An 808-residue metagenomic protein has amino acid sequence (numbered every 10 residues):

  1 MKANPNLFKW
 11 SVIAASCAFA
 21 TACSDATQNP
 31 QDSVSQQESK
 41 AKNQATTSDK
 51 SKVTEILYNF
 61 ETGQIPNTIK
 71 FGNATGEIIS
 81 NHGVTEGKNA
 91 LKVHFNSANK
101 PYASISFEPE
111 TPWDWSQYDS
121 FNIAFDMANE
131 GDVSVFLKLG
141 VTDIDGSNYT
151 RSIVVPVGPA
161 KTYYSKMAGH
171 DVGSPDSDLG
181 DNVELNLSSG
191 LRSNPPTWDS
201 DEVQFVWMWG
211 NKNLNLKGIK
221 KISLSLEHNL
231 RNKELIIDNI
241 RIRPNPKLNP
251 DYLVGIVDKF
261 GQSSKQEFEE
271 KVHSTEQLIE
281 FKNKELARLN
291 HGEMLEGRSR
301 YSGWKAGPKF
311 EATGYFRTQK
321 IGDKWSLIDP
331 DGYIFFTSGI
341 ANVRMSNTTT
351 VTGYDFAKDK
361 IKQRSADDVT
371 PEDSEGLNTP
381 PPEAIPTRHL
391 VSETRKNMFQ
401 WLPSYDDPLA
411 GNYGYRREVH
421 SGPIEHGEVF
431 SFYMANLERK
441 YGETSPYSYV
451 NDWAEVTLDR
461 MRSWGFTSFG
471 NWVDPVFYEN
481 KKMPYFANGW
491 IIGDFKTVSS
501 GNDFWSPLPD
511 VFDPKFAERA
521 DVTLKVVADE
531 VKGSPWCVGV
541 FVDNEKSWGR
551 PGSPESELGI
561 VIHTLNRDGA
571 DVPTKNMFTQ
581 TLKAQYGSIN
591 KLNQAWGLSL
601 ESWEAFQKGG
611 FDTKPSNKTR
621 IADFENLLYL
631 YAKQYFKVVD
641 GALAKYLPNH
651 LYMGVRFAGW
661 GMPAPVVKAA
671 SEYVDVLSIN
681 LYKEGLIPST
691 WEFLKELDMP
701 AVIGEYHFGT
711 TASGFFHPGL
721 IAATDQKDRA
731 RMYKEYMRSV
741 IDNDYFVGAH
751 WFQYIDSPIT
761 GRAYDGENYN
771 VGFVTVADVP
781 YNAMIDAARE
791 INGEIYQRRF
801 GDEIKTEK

Functional and structural regions predicted by a protein language model:
S80-A103: Short carbohydrate-recognition loop motifs
F95-W209, K233: Extracellular ligand-binding interfaces
K271-Y478, V498-G533, T613, A622-E625 (+1 more regions): Active-site-adjacent substrate/metal-binding segments within catalytic domains of carbohydrate-active enzymes
F430-F432, L437, T497-P509, G609-E625 (+4 more regions): Active-site clefts of carbohydrate-active enzymes
P535-G539, D543-E545, Y706, S713 (+1 more regions): Substrate-binding cleft of secreted/luminal carbohydrate-active enzymes
S556-N576, F752-K808: Aromatic-rich peripheral "rim/lid" segments of glycoside hydrolase catalytic domains that contact and position glycan
I560-V674: Active-site neighborhood of glycoside hydrolase catalytic domains
N626, L630-G719, K734-I741: Glycoside hydrolase catalytic-domain groove-lining segments
